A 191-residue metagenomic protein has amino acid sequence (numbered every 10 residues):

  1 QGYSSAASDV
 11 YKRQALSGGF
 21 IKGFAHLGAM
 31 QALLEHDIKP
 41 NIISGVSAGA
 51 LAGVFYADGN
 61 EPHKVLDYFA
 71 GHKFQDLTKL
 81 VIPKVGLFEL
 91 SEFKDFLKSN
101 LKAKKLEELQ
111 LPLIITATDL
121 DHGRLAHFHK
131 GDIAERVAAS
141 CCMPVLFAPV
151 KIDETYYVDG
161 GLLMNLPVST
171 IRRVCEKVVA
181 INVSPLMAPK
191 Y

Functional and structural regions predicted by a protein language model:
Q1-A7, Y11: Single conserved hydrophobic/aromatic residue that forms the stacking wall/gate of nucleotide- or nucleobase-binding
G2, K64, E108-Q110: Alpha-helix N-cap and coil->helix boundary residues
D9, Q14, H36, P40 (+4 more regions): Hydrophobic alpha-helical context, especially transmembrane and signal-peptide helices
Y11-S99, H129-A139, N182, L186 (+1 more regions): Patatin-like phospholipase
K79-K190: Active-site-adjacent alpha/beta core region of enzyme catalytic domains
